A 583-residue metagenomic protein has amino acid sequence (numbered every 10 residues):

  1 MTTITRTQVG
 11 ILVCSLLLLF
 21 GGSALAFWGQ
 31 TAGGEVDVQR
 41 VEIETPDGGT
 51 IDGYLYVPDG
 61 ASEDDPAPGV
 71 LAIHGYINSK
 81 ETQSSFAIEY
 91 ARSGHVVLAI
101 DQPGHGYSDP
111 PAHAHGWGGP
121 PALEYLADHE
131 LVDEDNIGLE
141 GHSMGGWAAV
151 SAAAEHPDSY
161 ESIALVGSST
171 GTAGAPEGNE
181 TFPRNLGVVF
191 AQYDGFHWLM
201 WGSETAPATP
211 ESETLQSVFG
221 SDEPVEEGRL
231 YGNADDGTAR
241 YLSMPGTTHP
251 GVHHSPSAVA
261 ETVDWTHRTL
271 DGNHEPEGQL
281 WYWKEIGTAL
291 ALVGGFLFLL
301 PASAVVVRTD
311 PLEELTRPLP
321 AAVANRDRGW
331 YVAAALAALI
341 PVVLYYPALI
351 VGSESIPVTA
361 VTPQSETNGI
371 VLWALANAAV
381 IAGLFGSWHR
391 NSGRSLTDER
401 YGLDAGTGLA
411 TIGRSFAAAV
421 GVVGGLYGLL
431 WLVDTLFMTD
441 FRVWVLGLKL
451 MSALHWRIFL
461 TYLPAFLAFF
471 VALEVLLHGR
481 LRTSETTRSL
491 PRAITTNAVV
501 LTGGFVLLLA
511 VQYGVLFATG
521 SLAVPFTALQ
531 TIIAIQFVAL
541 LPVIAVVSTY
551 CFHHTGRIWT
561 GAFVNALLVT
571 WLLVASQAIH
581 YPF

Functional and structural regions predicted by a protein language model:
T2-T5, V9, W281-A291, T495: Membrane-water interface of alpha-helical transmembrane segments
I4-E44, D52: An N-terminal hydrophobic leader/cap segment in hydrolases
I11-C14, I286-F296, L375, F416 (+1 more regions): Alpha-helical transmembrane segments
S15-G22, G295-P301, T570-L573: Hydrophobic core segments of alpha-helical transmembrane domains in multi-pass membrane transport and ion-translocation
L16-L18, A335-F583: Alpha-helical transmembrane segments of integral membrane proteins
G21-A26, L300-A304, V342-I350: Alpha-helical transmembrane segments of multi-pass membrane proteins
Q30-L280: Soluble extramembrane regions of membrane proteins in the secretory/endomembrane system
G272-L299, V306-Y331: Cytosolic-side membrane-insertion boundary helix
